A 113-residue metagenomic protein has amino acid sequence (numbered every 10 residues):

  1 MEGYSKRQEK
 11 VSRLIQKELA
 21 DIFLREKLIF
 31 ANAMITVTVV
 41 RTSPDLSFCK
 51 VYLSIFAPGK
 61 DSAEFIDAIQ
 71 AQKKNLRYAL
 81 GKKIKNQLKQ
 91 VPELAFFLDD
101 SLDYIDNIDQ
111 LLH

Functional and structural regions predicted by a protein language model:
M1-F48, Y52-H113: Charge-rich, low-complexity N-terminal segments
